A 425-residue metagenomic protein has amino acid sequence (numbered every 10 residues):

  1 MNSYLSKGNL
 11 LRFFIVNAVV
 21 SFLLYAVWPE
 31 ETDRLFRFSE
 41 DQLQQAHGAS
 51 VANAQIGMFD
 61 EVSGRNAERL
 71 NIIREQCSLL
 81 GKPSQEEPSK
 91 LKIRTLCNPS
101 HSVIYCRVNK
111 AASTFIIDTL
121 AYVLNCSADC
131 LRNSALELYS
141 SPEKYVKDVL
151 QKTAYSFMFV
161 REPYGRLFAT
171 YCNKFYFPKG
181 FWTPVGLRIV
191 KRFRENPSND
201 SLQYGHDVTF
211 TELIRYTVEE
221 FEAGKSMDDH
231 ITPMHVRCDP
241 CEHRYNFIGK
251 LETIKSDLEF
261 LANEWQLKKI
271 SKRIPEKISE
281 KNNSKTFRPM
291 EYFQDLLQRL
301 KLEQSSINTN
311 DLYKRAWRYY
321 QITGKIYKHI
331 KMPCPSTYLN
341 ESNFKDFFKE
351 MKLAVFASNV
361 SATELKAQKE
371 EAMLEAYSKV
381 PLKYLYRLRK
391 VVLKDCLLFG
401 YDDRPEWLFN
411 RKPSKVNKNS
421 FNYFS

Functional and structural regions predicted by a protein language model:
N2-S425: Membrane-interface amphipathic segments in extracytoplasmic regions
